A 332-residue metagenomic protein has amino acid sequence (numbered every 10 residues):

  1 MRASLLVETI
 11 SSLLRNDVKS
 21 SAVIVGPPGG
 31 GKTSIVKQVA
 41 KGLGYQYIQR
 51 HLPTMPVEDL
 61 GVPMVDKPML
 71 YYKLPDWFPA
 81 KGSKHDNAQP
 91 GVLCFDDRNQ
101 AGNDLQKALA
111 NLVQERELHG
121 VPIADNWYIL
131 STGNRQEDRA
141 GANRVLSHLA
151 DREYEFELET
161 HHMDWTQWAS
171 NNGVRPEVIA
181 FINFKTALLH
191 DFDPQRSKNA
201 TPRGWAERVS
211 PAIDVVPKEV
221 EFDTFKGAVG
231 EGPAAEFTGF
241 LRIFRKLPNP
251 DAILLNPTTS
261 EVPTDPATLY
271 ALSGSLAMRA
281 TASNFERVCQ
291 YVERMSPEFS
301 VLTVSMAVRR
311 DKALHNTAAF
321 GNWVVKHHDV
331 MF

Functional and structural regions predicted by a protein language model:
M1-F332: C-terminal regulatory/interaction module of P-loop NTP-utilizing enzymes
